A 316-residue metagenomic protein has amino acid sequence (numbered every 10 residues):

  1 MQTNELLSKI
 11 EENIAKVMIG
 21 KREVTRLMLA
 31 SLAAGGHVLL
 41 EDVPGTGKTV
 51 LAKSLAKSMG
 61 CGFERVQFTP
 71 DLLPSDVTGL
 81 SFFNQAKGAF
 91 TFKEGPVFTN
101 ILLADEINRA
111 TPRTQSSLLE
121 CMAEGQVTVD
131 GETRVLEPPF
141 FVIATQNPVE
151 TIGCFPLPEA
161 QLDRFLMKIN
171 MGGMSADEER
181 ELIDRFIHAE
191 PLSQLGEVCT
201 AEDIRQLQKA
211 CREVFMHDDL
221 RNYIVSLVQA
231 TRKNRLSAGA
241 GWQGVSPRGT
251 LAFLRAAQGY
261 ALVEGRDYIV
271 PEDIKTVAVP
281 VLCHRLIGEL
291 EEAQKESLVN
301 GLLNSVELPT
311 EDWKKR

Functional and structural regions predicted by a protein language model:
Q2-V43: Pre-Walker A (pre-P-loop) alpha-helix and adjacent loop at the N terminus of AAA/AAA+ ATPase modules, a conserved
R26-A30, F83-L103: Conserved alpha-helical scaffold flanking the Walker A/P-loop in AAA+ ATPase domains
L32-T69: Walker A/P-loop
D42, D105-E106, S117: Walker B catalytic acidic pair
V43, V77, T145: P-loop (Walker A) phosphate-binding loop of NTP-binding proteins
S58-A86: AAA+/P-loop NTPase substrate/partner-engagement loops
N84-A89, A110, T114, M122-A201 (+2 more regions): Canonical AAA+ ATPase core
K233-R316: C-terminal engagement/docking regions of AAA+ P-loop ATPases
